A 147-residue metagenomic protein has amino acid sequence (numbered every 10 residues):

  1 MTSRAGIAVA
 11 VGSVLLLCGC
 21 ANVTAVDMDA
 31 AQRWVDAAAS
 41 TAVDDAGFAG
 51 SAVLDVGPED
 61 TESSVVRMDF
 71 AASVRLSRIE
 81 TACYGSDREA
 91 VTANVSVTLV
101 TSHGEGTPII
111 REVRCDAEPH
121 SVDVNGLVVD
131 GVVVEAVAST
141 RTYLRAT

Functional and structural regions predicted by a protein language model:
M1-V9: Bacterial N-terminal signal peptides that target proteins for export
S3, D27-M28, A90-V95, P108 (+1 more regions): Extracellular/mature segments of secreted proteins
L15-G19: C-terminal motif of bacterial Sec signal peptides marking the signal peptidase cleavage site
A21, A82-Y84, R114-D116: Sequence contexts marking disulfide-bonded cysteines in secreted/extracellular proteins
N22-A71, P108-I110: Transition segment at domain starts
P58-D60, V65-S77, T101-S102, S121-V128: Extracellular and analogous surface-interaction loops
V74-T81, H120-T142, A146-T147: Noncatalytic modules at the cell exterior or secretory-pathway interfaces, chiefly beta-strand-rich lectin/adhesion
R88-G106, L144-T147: Short, surface-exposed beta-strand/strand-loop-strand elements in extracellular ectodomains
